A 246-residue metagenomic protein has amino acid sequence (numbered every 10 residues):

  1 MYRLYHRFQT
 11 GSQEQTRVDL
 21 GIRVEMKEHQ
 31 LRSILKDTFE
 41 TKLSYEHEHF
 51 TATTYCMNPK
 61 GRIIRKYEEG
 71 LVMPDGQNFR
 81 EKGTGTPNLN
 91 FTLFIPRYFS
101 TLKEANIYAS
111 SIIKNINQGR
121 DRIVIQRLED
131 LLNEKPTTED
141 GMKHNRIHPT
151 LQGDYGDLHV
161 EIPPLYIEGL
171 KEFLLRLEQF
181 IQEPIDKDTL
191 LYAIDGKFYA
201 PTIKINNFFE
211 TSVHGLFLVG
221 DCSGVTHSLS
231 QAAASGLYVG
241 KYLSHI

Functional and structural regions predicted by a protein language model:
M1-I246: Residues forming the flavin
